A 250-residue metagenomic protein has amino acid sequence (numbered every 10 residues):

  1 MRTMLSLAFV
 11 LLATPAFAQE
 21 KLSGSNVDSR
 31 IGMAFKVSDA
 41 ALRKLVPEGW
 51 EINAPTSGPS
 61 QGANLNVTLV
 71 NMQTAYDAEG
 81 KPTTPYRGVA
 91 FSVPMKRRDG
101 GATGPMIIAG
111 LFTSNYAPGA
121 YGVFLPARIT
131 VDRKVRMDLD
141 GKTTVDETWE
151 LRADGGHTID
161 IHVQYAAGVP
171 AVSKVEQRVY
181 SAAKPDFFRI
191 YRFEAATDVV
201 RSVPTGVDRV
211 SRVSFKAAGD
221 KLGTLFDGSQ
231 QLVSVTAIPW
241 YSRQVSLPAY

Functional and structural regions predicted by a protein language model:
T3, Q19-M72, V203-L232, R243-Y250: N-terminal domain-onset segments
M4-F9: Sec-dependent signal peptide hydrophobic core
A13-P15: N-terminal signal peptide c-region/cleavage motif recognized by signal peptidases
F35, Y86, A237-W240: Active-site-proximal structural scaffolding
S38-A40, G100, G156: Generic "edge-of-domain/loop-turn" microfeature
M72-E150: Aromatic- and glycine-enriched beta-alpha-beta binding-site module
P126-Y250: Interaction-surface and assembly-scaffold signal
